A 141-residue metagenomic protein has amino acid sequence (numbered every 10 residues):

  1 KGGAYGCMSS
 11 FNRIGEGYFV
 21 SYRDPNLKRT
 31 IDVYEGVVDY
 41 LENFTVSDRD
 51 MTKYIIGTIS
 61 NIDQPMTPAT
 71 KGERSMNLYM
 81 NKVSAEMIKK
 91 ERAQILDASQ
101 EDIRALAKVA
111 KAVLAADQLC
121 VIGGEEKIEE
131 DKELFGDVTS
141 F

Functional and structural regions predicted by a protein language model:
K1, F11, R23, G123-E126: A broadly conserved detector of short glycine/acidic/proline-rich loop/turn motifs that flank catalytic sites and bind
K1, L27, M51, L96-Q100: Active-site-proximal structural scaffolding
K1, M8-S9, F19-S21, F135-S140: Terminal end segments
K1-G3, G15-Y18, A115-Q118: Structural beta-strand/beta-sheet cores of well-ordered domains, especially the beta-sheet scaffolds that support
G2, N26, V38-L41, Y79 (+1 more regions): Short, low-complexity, polar/charged sequence segments that are solvent-exposed and flexible
G6-M66: M16/insulysin-pitrilysin zinc metalloprotease superfamily fold
I56-F141: C-terminal regions of mature proteins
